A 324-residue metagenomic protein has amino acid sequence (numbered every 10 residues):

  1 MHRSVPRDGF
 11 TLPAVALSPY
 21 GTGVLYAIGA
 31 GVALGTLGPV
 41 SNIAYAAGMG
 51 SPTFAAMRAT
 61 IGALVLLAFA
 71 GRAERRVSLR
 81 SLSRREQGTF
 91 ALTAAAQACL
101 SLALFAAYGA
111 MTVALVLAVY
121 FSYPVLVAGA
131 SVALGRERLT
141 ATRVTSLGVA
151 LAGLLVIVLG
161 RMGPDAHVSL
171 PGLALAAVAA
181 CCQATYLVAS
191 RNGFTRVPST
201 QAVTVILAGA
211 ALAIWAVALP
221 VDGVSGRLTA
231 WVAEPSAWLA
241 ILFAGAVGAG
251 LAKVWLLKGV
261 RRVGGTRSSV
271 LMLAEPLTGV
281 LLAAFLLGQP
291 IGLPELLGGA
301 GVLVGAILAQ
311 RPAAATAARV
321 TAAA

Functional and structural regions predicted by a protein language model:
H2-M57, A95, A103, D165-N192 (+3 more regions): Glycine-/small-residue-enriched transmembrane alpha-helix faces in small-molecule transporters and effluxers
G21-Y26, T53-R72, S146-A152, P171-V178 (+1 more regions): Hydrophobic alpha-helical transmembrane segments of multi-pass integral membrane proteins, especially transporters
G31, M57, V116-S122, A189-L212 (+1 more regions): Helix-helix packing/entry segments at the starts of transmembrane helices
A33-G38, A70-V116, Y120, V156 (+1 more regions): Specific transmembrane alpha-helical segments of multi-pass solute transporters/efflux pumps, especially DMT/EamA
G35, P39, T60, A94-L102 (+6 more regions): Hydrophobic/small/kink-forming positions within alpha-helical transmembrane segments of polytopic membrane proteins
P39-S51, S78-L79, V158-S169, P220-S236 (+2 more regions): Membrane-interface helix termini and inter-helical loops of multi-pass transporters
T53-L64, Q97, L104-R138, R143 (+2 more regions): Specific alpha-helical transmembrane segments that line the substrate/conduction pathway and gating interfaces
L66, L139-R161, L282, P294-A313: Hydrophobic transmembrane alpha-helices of multi-pass small-molecule transport proteins
